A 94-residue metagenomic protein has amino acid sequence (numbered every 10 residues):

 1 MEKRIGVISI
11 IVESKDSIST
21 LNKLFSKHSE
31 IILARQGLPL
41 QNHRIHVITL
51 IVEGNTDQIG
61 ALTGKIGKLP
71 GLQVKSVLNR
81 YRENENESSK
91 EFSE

Functional and structural regions predicted by a protein language model:
M1-E94: Long, contiguous binding/interaction regions
